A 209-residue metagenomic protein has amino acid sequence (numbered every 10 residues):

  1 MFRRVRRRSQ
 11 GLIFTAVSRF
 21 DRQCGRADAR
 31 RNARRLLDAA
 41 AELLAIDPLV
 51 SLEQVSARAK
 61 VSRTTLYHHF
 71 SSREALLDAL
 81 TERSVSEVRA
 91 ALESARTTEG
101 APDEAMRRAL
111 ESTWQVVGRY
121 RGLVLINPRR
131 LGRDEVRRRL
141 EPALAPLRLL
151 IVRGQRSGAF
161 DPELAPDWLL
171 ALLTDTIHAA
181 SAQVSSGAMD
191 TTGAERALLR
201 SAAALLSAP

Functional and structural regions predicted by a protein language model:
M1-F20, A145-S157, A182-P209: C-terminal peripheral helix-coil segments that are non-catalytic and often amphipathic
M1-I46, V50-R58, A75-D78: Basic, helix-initiating cap at the start of DNA-binding domains
K60-F70: Short hydrophobic/aromatic patch on the recognition helix
F70, L77-S84: Alpha-helical DNA-contacting segments of helix-turn-helix folds
A75, Q115-L149: Short secondary-structure transition hinges
A79, A90-R119, G132: Hydrophobic alpha-helical connector segments
V124-R129, R137, E141, R156-S201: Hydrophobic/aromatic-rich alpha-helical bundle segments in the mid-to-C-terminal region
